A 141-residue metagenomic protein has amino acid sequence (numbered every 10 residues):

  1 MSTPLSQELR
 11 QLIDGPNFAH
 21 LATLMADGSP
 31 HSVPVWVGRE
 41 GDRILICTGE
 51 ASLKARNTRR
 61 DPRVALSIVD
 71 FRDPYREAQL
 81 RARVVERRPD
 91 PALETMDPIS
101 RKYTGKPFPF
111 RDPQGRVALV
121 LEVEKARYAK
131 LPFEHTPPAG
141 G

Functional and structural regions predicted by a protein language model:
M1-A19: Short, basic/aromatic recognition patches
S2-P4, Y75-G141: Charged, gly/pro-rich active-site loop segments
L5-L9, K54, T95: Hydrophobic alpha-helical segments typical of transmembrane helices and their membrane-interface/capping positions
L9, N17, D42, R76 (+1 more regions): A generic secondary-structure signal marking the coil-to-beta-strand transition
R10-Q11, W36, R56, F108-R111: Short secondary-structure boundary/capping segments
P16-E50, R56-T58, A65-I68, Q79: Short beta-strand segments
D27-S29, D70-P74, D112-P113: A short beta-turn/loop motif at secondary-structure boundaries
